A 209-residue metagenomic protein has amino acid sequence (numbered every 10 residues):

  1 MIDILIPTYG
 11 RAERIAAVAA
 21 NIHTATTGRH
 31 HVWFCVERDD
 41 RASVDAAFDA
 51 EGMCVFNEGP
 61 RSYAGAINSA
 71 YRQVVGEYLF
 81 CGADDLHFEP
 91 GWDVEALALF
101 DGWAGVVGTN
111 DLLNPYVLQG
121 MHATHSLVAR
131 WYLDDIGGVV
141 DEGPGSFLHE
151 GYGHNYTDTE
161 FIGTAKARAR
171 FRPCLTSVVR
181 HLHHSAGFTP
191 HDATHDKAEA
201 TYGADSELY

Functional and structural regions predicted by a protein language model:
I2-D3, H31, E160: Cell-envelope/extracellular polymer assembly enzymes that use nucleotide-activated donors
A20-R29: Short, acidic, metal-binding catalytic loop of nucleotide-sugar glycosyltransferases
G28-D40, V55-N57: Short beta-strand/loop segment that forms part of the nucleotide-sugar
E58-V74: Glycine-rich, basic loop-to-helix element that forms the pyrophosphate-binding segment of sugar-nucleotide handling
G76-H87: Short beta-strand-to-loop acidic/aromatic patch adjacent to the donor-nucleotide binding site
G91-V106: Conserved donor-nucleotide/metal-binding helix-loop-beta segment in metal-dependent transferases, i.e., the alpha-helix
V106-T124: Short beta-strand-to-loop element that shapes/binds the nucleotide-sugar donor at the catalytic cleft/hinge
Y152-Y209: C-terminal catalytic/acceptor-binding lobe
